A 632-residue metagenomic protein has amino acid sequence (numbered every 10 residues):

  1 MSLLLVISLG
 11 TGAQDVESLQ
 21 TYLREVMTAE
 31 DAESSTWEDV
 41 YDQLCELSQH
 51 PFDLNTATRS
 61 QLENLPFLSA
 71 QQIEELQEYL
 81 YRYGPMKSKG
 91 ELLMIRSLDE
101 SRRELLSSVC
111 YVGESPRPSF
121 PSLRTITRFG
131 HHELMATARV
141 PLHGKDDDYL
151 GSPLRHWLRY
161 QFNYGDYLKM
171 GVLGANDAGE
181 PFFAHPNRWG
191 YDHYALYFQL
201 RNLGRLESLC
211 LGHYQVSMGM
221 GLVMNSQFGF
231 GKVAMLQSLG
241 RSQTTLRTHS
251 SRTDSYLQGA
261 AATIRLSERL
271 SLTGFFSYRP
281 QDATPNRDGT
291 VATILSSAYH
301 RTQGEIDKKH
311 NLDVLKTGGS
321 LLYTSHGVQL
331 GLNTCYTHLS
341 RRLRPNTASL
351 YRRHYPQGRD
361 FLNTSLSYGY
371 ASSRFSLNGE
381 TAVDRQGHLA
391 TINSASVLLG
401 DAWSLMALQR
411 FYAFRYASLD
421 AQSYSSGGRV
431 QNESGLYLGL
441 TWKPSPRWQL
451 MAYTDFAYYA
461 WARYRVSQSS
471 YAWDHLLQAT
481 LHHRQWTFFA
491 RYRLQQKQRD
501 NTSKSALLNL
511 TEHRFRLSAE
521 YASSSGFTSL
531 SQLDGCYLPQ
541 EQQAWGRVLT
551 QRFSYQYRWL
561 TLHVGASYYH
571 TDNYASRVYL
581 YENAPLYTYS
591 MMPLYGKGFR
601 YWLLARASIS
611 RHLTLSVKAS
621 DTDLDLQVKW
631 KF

Functional and structural regions predicted by a protein language model:
G12-F52, S115-F129: N-terminal, intrinsically disordered low-complexity tails/presequences enriched in Lys/Ser/Pro and small residues
D15-T21, S97-S108, V112-E133, D147-Y149 (+2 more regions): Outer-membrane beta-barrel biogenesis signature
W37-K89, L106-Y111, N176, E180-F182: Amphipathic, charged-and-aliphatic alpha-helical interface segments that function as noncatalytic docking
P121-D147, F162, D166-V172, L209 (+2 more regions): Transmembrane beta-strand segments of Gram-negative outer membrane beta-barrel proteins
Y149-P153, S255-L257, H310-T347, R352-F632: Exposed, low-structure sequence patches enriched in small/polar residues
A175-H193, L246-T253, D307-H310, A382-D384 (+1 more regions): Outer-membrane beta-barrel proteins
G190-D282, M406-S418, Y557-Y574: Outer membrane beta-barrel
